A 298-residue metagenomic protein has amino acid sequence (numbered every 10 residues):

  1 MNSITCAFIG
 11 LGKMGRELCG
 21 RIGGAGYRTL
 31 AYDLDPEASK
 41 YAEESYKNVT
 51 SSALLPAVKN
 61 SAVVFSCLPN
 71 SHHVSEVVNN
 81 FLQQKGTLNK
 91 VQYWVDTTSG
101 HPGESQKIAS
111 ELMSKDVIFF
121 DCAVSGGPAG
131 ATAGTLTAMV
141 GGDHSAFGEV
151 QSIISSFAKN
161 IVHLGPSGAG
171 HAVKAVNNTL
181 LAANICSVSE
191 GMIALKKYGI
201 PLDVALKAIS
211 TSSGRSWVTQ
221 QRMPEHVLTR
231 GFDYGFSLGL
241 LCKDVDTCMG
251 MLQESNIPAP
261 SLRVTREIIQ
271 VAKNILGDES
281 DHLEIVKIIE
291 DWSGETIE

Functional and structural regions predicted by a protein language model:
M1-C67, L88, Q92-Y93, T97 (+1 more regions): NAD(P)+-binding Rossmann beta1-loop-alpha1 motif at the extreme N-terminus of oxidoreductases
C6, L11, S99-T179: Rossmann-fold dinucleotide-binding core
L54-F119: Rossmann-fold NAD(P) dinucleotide-binding segment
A133-G141, V162, P166-Y198, K207-R222 (+1 more regions): Active-site-proximal catalytic alpha-helix in oxidoreductases
S167, L180, V218-S280: Interdomain hinge/lid region at the active-site interface of Rossmann-like NAD(P)-dependent oxidoreductases
D203-T211, R263-E267: Beta-strand segments within the central parallel beta-sheet cores of soluble alpha/beta enzyme folds
N274-E298: NAD(P)-dependent dehydrogenase/reductase Rossmann-like domain
